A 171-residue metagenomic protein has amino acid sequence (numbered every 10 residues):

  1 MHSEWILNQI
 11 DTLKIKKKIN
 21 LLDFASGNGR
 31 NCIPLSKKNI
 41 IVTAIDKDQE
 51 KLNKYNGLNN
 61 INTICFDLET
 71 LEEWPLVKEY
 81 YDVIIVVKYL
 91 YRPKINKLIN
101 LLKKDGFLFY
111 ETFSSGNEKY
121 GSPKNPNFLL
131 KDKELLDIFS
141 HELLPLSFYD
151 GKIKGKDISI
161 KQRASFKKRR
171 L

Functional and structural regions predicted by a protein language model:
M1-K16: S-adenosyl-L-methionine
K18-G27: Conserved class I S-adenosyl-L-methionine
I41-D46: Conserved SAM-binding motif I beta-strand of class I
D48-E50: Conserved SAM/SAH-binding beta-strand->alpha-helix loop
N59-L71: Conserved SAM-binding strand-loop segment of SAM-dependent methyltransferases
W74-V83: A short acidic, Gly/Pro-enriched loop at the edge of an enzyme's catalytic core that lines a small-molecule cofactor
G106-N117: Conserved beta-strand signature within the Rossmann-like core of class I S-adenosyl-L-methionine
K152-L171: Core SAM-dependent methyltransferase catalytic element
